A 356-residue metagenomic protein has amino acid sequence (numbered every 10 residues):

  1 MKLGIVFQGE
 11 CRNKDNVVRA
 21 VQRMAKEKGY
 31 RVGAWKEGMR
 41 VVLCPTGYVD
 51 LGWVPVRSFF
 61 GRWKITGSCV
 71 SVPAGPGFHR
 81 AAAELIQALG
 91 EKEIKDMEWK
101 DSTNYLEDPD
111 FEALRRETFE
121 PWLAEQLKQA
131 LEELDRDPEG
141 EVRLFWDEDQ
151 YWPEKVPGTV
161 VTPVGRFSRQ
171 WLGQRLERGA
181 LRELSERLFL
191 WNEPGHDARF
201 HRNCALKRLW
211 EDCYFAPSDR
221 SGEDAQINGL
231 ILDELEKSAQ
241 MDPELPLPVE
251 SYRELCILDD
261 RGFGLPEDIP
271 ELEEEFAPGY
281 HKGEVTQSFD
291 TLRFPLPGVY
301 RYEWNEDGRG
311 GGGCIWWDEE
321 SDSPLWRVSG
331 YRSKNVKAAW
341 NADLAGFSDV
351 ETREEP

Functional and structural regions predicted by a protein language model:
M1-T46: Short, extreme N-terminal segment that most often corresponds to the first beta-strand
F7-N13, C69-P73, G330-R332: Short beta-strand-to-loop capping motifs
K14-V21, A74-E84, K337-A338: Well-ordered, non-membrane alpha-helical segments in soluble/globular domains
R23-G33, Q87-E98, D349: Structural alpha-beta junctions
A34-F60, S323-G330: Broad, structure-driven detector of short, well-ordered beta-strand segments within folded domains
Y48-K92: Intrinsically disordered, low-complexity regulatory segments enriched in Ser/Thr/Pro and charged residues
S102-G179: Polybasic, proline/glycine-rich intrinsically disordered low-complexity segments
R143, D147-K155, G165-P324, S329 (+1 more regions): N-terminal targeting sequences that direct proteins away from the cytosol to non-cytosolic compartments
